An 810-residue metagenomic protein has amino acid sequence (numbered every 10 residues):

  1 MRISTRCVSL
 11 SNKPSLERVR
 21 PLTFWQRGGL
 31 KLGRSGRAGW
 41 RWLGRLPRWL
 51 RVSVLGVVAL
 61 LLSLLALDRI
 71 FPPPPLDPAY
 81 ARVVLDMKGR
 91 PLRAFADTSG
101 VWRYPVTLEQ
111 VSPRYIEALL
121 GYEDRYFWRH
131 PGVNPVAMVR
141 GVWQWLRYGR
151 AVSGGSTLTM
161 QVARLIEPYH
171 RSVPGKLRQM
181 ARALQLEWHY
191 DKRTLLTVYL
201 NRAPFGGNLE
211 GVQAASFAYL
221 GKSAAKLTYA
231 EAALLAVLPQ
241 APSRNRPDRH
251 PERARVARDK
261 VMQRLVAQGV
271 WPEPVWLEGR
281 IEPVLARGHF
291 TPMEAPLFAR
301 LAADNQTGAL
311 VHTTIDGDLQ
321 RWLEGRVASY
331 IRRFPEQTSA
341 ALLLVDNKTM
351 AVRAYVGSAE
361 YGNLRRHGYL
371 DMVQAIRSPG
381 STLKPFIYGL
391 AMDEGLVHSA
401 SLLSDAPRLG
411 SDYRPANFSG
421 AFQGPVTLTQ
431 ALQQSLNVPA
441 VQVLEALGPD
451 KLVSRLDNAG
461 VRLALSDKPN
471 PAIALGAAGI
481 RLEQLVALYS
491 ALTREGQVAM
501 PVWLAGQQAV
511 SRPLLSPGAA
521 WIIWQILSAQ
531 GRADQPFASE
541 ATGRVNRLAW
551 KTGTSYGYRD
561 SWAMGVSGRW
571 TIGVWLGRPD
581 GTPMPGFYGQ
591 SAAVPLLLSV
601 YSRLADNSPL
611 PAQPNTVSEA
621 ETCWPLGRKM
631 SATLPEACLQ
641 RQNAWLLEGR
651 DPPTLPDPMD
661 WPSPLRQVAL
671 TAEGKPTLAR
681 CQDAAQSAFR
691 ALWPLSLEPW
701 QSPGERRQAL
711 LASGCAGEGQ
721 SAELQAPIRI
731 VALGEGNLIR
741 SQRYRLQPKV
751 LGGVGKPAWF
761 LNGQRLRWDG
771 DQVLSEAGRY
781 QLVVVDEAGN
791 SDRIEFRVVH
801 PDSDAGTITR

Functional and structural regions predicted by a protein language model:
R2, V8-E336, N347-R353, S358 (+2 more regions): Juxtamembrane regions of bacterial inner-membrane/periplasmic proteins, predominantly the peptidoglycan biogenesis
C7, P21, P47, W271 (+1 more regions): Soluble, non-transmembrane domains of envelope/secretory-pathway proteins that act on or interact with carbohydrate
L119-L120, L265, L323, M350 (+6 more regions): Active-site SXXK
W128-A137, E210-Q213, P272-W276, R366-Y369 (+3 more regions): Short, well-structured active-site flanking segments
R147-R171, A225, R287-A303, V397-L452 (+2 more regions): Conserved catalytic neighborhood of penicillin-recognizing serine enzymes
Q161-R164, P168, N201-N208, A225 (+11 more regions): Glycine-rich, acidic and aromatic/proline-enriched surface loops and short helix-turn segments that act as binding
M180, R414-N417, G448-Y489, G496: Mid-domain, small-residue-enriched loop/turn segments at the edges of structured enzyme/sensor domains
T313-R333, L344, Y355, N363-M372 (+3 more regions): A penicillin-recognizing enzyme superfamily signal
